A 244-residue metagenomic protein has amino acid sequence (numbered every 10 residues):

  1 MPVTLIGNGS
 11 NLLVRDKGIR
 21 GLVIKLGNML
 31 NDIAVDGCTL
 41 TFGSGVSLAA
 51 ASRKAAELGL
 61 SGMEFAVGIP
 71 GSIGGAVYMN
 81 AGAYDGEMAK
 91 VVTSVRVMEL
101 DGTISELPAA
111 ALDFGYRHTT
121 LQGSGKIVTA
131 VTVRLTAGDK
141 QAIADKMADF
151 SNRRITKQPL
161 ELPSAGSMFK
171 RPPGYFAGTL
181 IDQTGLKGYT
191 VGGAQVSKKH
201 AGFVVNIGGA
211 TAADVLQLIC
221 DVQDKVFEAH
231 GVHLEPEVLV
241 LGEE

Functional and structural regions predicted by a protein language model:
M1, I6-N8, V91, L162-P163 (+1 more regions): Short, basic and Ser/Thr-rich N-terminal targeting/leader segments
M1-I73: Anion-binding (especially nucleotide phosphate/pyrophosphate-binding) glycine-rich loop and adjoining beta-alpha core
N8-S10, I19-L22, V46, L60 (+7 more regions): Gly/Ser/Thr-rich helix-start
L12, M98-C220, D224-E244: Phosphate/pyrophosphate- and phosphate-bearing ligand-binding catalytic cores of soluble enzymes
L13-N31, Y78-P108, G123-A130: Structural signature of FAD isoalloxazine-binding scaffolds in flavoprotein oxidoreductases
A34, E64, R96, V238-L239: Residues embedded in well-ordered beta-strands within globular domains across many folds
A49, M79-A81, A111-Y116: Short acidic (Asp/Glu) patches
S52-T93, S164, M168: A gly/ser-rich beta-alpha-beta helix-loop segment of oxidoreductase catalytic cores
